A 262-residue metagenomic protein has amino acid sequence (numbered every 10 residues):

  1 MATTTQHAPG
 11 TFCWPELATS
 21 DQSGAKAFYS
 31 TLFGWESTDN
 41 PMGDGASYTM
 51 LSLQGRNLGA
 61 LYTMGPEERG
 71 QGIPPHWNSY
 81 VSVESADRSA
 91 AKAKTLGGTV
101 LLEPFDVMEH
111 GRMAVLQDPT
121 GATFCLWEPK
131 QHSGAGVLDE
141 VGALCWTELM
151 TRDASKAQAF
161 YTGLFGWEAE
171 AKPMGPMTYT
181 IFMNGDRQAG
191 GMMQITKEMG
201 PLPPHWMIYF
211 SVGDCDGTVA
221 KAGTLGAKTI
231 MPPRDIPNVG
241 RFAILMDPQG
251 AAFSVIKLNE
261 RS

Functional and structural regions predicted by a protein language model:
M1, M64-G65, W77, H132-S133 (+2 more regions): Short, flexible segments with low predicted structural confidence
M1-A8, A90, K94-C145, L149 (+3 more regions): Vicinal oxygen chelate
A2, H7-P9, E16-R56, T95 (+4 more regions): Core segments of cupin and vicinal oxygen chelate
T5, L53, Y62-P66, G70 (+4 more regions): DNA polymerase sliding clamps and clamp-related checkpoint/processivity subunits
T11-S20, T49-S52, P66-K92, R112-L116 (+3 more regions): Vicinal oxygen chelate
C13, G59, W77, L101-L102 (+3 more regions): A short, local hydrophobic-aromatic micro-motif
E16, G24-A25, F33, T38-N40 (+12 more regions): Ligand-binding pocket scaffold of soluble enzyme catalytic domains
